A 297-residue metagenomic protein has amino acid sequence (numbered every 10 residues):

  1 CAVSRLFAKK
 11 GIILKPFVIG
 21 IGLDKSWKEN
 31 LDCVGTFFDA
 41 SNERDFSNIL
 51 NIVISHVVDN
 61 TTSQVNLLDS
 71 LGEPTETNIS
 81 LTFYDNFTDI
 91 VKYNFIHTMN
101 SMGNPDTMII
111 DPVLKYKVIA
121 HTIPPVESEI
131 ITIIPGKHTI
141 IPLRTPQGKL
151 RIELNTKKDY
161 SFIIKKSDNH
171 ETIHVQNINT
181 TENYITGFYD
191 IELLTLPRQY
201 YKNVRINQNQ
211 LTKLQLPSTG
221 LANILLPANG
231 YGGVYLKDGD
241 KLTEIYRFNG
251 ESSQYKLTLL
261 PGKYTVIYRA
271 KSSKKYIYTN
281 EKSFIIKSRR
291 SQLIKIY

Functional and structural regions predicted by a protein language model:
C1-S41, S47-I49: VWA/integrin I-like adhesion module and closely mimicked acidic/polar interface patches used
S41-M102: C-terminal "exit" segments of structured domains
T61-L71, G148-T156, L221-A228: A short, amphipathic beta-strand motif
S70-N94, N155-T172, A228-I245: Short, ordered, surface-exposed loop/turn motifs in non-cytosolic proteins
F95-M102, I131-I133, N169-Q176, V204-I206 (+1 more regions): Short beta-strand segments within Ig-like beta-sandwich modules, predominantly Fibronectin type-III
M99-K117, H121-P125, T145, I178-R198 (+1 more regions): Short Pro-Gly-centered beta-turn/loop motif in secreted/extracellular proteins
H121-P146, T195-P217, K271-Y297: Structured interaction patches on ligand/partner-binding surfaces of diverse proteins
T219-R269: Intrinsically disordered, low-complexity segments enriched in Gly and acidic/Ser/Thr residues that form flexible
